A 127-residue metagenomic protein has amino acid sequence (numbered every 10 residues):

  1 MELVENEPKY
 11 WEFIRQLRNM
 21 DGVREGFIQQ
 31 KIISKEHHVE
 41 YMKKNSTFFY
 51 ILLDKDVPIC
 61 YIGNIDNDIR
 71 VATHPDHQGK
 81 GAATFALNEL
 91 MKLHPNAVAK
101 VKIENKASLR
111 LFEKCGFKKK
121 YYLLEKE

Functional and structural regions predicted by a protein language model:
M1-Q16: A short beta-loop-alpha structural element at the N-terminal edge of CoA-dependent acyl/N-acetyltransferase catalytic
G22-E40: Conserved GNAT-fold acetyl-CoA-binding loop/helix
I33-S34, C60-N67: A conserved beta-strand-loop-helix scaffold within acyl/acetyltransferase catalytic domains
F48-C60: Conserved beta-hairpin
L52, I62-N64, T73: GNAT/GCN5-related N-acetyltransferase fold signature
D68-A82, K102: A short, internal acetyl-CoA/4′-phosphopantetheine-binding micro-motif in the GNAT/acyltransferase core
G79-L93, K106-K114: Conserved acetyl-CoA-binding loop-helix of GNAT-fold acetyltransferases
K100, K118-E127: Conserved catalytic-core motifs of GNAT/GCN5-like acyltransferases
